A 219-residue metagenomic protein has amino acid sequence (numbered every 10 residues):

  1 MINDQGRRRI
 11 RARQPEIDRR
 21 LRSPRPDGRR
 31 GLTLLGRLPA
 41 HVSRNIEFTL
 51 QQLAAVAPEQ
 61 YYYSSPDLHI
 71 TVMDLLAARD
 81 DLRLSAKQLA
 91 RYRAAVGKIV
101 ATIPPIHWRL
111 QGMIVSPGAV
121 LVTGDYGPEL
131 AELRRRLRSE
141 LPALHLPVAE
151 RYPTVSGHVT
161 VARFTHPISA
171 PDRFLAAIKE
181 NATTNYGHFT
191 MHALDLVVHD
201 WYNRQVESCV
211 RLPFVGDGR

Functional and structural regions predicted by a protein language model:
M1-R219: Histidine-dependent nucleotide/RNA phosphoesterase domain, centered on the 2H-phosphoesterase fold with its duplicated
